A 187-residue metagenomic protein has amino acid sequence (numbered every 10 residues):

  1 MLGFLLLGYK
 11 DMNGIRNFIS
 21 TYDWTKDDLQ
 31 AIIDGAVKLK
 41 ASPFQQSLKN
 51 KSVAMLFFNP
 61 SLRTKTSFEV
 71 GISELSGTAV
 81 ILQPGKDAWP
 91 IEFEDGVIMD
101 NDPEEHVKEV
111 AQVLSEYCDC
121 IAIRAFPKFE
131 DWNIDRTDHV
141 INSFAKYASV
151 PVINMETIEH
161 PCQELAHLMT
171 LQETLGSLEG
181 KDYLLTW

Functional and structural regions predicted by a protein language model:
M1-D11: N-terminal amphipathic/basic-hydrophobic helices that include classical n-h-c signal peptides and signal-anchor
Y9-T66, V70: Positively charged, low-complexity intrinsically disordered leader regions
R16-Q30, A88-D102, V150-H160: Acidic/glycine-enriched edge-of-secondary-structure segments
Y22-A36, N59-L62, N101-E104, K108 (+3 more regions): Electropositive phosphate-/nucleotide-binding environments in soluble metabolic enzymes
F58-S76, Q172-W187: Glycine-rich phosphate/diphosphate-binding loop of Rossmann-like nucleotide-binding domains
S61-E116: Active-site cofactor/substrate anionic-group-binding motifs, chiefly glycine- and Lys/Arg-rich phosphate-binding loops
D95, P103-S115, D119-W187: Anion-binding alpha/beta catalytic cores of soluble intermediary-metabolism enzymes, centered on
